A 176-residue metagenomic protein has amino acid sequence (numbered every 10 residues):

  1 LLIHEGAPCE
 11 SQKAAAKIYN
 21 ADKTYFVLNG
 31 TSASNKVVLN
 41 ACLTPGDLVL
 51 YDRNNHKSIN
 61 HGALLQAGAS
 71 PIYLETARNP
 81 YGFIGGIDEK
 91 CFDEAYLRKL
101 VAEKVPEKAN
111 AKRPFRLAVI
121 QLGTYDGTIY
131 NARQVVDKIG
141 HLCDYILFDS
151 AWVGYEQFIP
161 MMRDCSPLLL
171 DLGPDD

Functional and structural regions predicted by a protein language model:
L1-S34: Conserved N-terminal alpha-helix of the aminotransferase class I/II PLP-enzyme fold
T31-A33, V37-T44, L48-D176: Conserved PLP-enzyme active-site core in the AAT-like
